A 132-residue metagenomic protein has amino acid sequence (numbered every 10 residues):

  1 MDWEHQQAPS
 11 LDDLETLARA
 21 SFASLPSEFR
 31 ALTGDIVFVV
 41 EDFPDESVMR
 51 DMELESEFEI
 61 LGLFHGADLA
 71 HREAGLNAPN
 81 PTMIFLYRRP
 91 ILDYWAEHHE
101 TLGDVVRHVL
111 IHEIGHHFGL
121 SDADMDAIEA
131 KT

Functional and structural regions predicted by a protein language model:
M1-V105, H117, S121-D126, T132: Active-site rim/adjacent substrate-binding subdomains
V109, E113-H117: Catalytic glutamate of the conserved HExxH
